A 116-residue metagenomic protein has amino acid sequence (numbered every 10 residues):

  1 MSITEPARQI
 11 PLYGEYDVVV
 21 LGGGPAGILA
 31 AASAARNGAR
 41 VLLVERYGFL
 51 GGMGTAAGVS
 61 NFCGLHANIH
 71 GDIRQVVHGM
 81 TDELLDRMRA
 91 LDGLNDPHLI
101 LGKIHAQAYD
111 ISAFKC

Functional and structural regions predicted by a protein language model:
M1-E5: Short gly/ser/thr-rich secondary-structure transition/capping motifs
A7, Y13-E15, S33, A39-R40 (+1 more regions): Conserved N-terminal/central alpha/beta ligand/cofactor-binding core
V18-L42: N-terminal Rossmann-like FAD-binding beta1-loop-alpha1 element of flavoenzymes
